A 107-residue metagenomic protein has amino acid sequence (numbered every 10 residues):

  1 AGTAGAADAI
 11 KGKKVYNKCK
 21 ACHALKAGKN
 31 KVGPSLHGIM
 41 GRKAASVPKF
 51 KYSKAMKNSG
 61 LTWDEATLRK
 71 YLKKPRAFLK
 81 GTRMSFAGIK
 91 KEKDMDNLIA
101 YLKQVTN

Functional and structural regions predicted by a protein language model:
A1, I39-A44, K70-Y71: Short hydrophobic/aromatic-rich motifs at helix boundaries and adjacent loops
A1-Y16: Electrostatic cytochrome c docking/interface patches
G2, T62-N107: C-terminal capping alpha-helices of c-type cytochrome domains
K13, A24-E65, R83-F86: Gly/Gly-Pro-rich "capping" loops immediately C-terminal to redox-active cysteine motifs in periplasmic/lumenal
N17-L25, L98, L102: The canonical Cys-X-X-Cys-His
